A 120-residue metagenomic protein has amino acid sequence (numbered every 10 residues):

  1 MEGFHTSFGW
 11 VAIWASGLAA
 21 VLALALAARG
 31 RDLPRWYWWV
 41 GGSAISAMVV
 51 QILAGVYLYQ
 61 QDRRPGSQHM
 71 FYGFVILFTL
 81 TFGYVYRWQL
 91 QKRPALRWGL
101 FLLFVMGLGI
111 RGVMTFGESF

Functional and structural regions predicted by a protein language model:
M1-G17, F120: Hydrophobic transmembrane alpha-helical segments in integral membrane proteins
M1-T6, G30-Y37, G55-G66: Short juxtamembrane and helix-loop transition motifs at transmembrane-helix boundaries in membrane proteins
A12-G30: N-terminal signal-anchor/start-transfer transmembrane helix
A28-Y37, W88-P94: Membrane-interface helix-boundary motifs at transmembrane edges
L33-M48, S67-M70: Loop-to-helix transition at the N-terminal end of transmembrane alpha-helices
M48, I52-T79: Short alpha-helical packing/oligomerization segments
R63-R64, T81-W98, M114: Membrane-helix boundary connector in multi-pass membrane proteins
G107-F120: Juxtamembrane boundary at the C-terminal end of a transmembrane helix
